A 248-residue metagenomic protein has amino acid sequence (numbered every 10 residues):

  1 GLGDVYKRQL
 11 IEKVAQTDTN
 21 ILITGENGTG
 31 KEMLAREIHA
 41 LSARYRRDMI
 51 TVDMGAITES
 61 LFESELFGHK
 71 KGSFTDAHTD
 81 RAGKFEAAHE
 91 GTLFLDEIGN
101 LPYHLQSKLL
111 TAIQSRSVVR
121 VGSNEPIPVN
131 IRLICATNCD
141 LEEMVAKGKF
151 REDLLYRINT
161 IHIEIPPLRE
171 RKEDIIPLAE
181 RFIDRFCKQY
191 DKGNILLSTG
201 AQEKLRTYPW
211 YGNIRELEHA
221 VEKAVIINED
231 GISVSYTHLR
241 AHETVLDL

Functional and structural regions predicted by a protein language model:
G1-Y6, H238-L248: Single conserved hydrophobic/aromatic residue that forms the stacking wall/gate of nucleotide- or nucleobase-binding
V5-K7, F94, I134: Hydrophobic beta-strand positions within the nucleotide-binding domains of ABC ATPases
Q9, Q16, S42-R47, G122-R132 (+1 more regions): Nucleotide-binding/hydrolysis machinery
L10-D76, E86-P102, P167-K172, A220 (+1 more regions): Conserved post-Walker A coupling segment in P-loop NTPases
N27-T29, T137, T244: Conserved phosphate-coupling serine/threonine residues in phosphotransfer and NTP-handling enzymes
G72-T79, S115-R120, E143: Short gly/ser/thr-rich secondary-structure transition/capping motifs
S107-P126: Conserved catalytic/switch belt of AAA+ P-loop NTPases
